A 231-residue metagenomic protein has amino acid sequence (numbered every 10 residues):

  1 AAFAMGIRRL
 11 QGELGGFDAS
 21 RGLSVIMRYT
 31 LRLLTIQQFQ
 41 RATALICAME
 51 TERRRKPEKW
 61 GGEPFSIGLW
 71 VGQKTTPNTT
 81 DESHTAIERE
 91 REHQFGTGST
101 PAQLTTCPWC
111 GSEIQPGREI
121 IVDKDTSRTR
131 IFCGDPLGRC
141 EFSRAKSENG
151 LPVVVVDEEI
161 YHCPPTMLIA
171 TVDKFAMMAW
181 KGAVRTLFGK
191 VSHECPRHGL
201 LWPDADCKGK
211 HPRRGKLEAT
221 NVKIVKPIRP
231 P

Functional and structural regions predicted by a protein language model:
A1-G6, A42, F175, I228-P231: Extended, hydrophobic alpha-helical segments in both membrane/secreted and soluble proteins
I7-Q40, E50-E63, I160-C163, K226-R229: Conserved SF1/SF2 helicase motif Ia
R21-T51, G68-T75, A170-W180: Conserved Walker A/P-loop ATP-binding site and its immediately adjacent core in helicase/helicase-like ATPase domains
E90-L104, I121-S127, R185-S192: Short, flexible, mixed-charge glycine/proline-rich loop motifs that serve as phosphate/nucleic-acid-contacting
C107-C110, R130-G138, C195: Short cysteine-rich clusters marking metal-coordination/redox-active sites
Q115-G117, F142-N149, D204-A205: Short, non-ligating residues that shape and space the ligands of small metal-coordination modules and catalytic
P136-V156: Short metal-binding segments enriched for Cys and/or His
P165-T166, D173, L187-G209, V225-P231: SF2 helicase catalytic motif II
